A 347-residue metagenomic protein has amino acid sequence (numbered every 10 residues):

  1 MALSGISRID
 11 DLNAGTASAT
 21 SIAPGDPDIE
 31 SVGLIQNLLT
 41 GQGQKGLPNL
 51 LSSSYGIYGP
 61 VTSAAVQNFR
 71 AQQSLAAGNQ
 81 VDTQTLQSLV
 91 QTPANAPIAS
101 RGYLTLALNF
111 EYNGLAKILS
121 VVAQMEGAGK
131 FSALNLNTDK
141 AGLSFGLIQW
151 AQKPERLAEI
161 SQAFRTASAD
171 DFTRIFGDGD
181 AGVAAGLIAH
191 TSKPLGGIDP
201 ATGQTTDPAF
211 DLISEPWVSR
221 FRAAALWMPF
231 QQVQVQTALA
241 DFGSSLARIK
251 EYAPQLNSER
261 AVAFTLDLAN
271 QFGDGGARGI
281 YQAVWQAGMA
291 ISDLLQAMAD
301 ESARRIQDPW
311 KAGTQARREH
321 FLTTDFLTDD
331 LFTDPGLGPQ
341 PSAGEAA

Functional and structural regions predicted by a protein language model:
A2-A19, P60-A64, A71-Q73, T83-Q84 (+2 more regions): Cell-wall polysaccharide-cleaving catalytic domain and substrate-binding groove, primarily in peptidoglycan/chitin
A2-G56, L104, L108: Acidic, Ser/Thr/Pro/Gly-enriched interdomain connector segments
P27-E30, V81, G114: A generic structural signal for residues located within well-ordered alpha-helices of large catalytic or ligand-binding
T40-L50, P60-S74: LysM (lysin motif) carbohydrate-binding repeats in extracellular/periplasmic proteins that recognize
